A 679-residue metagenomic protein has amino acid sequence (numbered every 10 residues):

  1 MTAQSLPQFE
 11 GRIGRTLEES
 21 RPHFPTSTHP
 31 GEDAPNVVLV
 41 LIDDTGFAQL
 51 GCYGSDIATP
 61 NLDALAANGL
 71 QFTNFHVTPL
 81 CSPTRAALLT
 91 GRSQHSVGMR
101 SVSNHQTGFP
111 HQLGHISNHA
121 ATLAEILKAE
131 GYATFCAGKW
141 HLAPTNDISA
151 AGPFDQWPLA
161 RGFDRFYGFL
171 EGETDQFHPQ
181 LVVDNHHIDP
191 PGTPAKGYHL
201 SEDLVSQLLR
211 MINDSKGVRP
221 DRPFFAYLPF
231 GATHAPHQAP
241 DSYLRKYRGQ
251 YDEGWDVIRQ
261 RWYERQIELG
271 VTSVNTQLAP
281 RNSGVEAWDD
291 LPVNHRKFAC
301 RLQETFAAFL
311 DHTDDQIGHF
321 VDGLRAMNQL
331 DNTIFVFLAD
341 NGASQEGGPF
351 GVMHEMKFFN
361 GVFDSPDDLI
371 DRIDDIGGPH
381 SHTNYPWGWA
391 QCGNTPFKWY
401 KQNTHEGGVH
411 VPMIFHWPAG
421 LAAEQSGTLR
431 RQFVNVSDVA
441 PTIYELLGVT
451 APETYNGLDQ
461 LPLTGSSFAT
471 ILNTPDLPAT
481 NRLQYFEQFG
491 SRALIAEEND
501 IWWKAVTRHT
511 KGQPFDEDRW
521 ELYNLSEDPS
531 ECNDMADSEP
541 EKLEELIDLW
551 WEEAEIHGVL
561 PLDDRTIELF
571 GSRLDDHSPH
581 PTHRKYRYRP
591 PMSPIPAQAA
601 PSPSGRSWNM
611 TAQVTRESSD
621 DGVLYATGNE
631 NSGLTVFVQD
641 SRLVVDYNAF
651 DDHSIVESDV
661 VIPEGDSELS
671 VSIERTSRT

Functional and structural regions predicted by a protein language model:
M1-D516, W520, P529-D548, K585-R589 (+2 more regions): Formylglycine-dependent sulfatase
P229-H234, S572-T582: Core structural elements
T313, R589-P594, D646-H653: Extracellular beta-rich ligand/substrate-recognition surface
I443, M610-R616, L669-V671: Short hydrophobic/aromatic patches on beta-strands that form ligand-binding or substrate-lining surfaces
R492, S641-V644, R678: Hydrophobic residues embedded in beta-strands of well-ordered beta-sheets
S578-V644: Extracellular glycan-recognition modules
N648-E668: Short, aromatic/His-centered strand-loop micro-motif at the edge of beta-sheets
G665-R678: Localized edge beta-strand/strand-to-loop motifs within extracellular or lumenal beta-rich domains
